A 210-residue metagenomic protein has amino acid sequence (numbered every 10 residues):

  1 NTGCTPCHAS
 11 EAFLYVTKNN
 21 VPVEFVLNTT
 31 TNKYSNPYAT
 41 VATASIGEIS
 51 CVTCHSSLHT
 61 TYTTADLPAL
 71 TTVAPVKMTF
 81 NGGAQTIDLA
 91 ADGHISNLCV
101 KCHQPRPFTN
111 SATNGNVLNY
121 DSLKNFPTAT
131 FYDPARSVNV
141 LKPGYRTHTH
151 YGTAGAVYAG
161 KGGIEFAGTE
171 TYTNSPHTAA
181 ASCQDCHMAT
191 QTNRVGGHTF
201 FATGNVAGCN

Functional and structural regions predicted by a protein language model:
N1-N210: C-type cytochrome heme-c attachment and multiheme electron-transfer modules
